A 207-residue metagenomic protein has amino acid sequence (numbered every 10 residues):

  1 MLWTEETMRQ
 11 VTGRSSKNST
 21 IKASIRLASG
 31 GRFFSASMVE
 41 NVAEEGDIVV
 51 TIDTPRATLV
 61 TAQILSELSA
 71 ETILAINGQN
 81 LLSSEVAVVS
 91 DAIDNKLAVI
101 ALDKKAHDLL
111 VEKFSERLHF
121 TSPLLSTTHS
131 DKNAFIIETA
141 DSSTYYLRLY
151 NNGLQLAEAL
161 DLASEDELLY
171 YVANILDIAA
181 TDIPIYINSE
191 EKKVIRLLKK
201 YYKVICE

Functional and structural regions predicted by a protein language model:
M1-E207: Hydrophobic/aromatic-enriched cytosolic interaction surfaces used to assemble or bind macromolecules
